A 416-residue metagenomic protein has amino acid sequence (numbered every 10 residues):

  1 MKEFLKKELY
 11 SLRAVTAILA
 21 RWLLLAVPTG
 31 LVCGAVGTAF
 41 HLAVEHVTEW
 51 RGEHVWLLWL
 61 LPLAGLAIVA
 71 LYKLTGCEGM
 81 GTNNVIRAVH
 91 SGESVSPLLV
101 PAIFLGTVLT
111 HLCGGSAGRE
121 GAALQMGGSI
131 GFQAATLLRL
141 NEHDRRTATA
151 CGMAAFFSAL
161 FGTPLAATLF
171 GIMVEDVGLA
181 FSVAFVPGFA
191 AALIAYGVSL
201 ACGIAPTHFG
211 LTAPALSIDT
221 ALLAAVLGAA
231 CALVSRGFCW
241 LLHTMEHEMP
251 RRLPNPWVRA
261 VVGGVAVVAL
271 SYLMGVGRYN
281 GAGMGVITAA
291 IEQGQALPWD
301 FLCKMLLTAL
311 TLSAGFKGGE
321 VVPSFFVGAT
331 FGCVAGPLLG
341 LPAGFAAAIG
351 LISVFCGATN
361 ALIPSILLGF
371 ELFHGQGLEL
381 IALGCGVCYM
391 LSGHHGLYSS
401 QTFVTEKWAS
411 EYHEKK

Functional and structural regions predicted by a protein language model:
M1-K416: Alpha-helical transmembrane segments and immediately membrane-proximal extracytoplasmic
